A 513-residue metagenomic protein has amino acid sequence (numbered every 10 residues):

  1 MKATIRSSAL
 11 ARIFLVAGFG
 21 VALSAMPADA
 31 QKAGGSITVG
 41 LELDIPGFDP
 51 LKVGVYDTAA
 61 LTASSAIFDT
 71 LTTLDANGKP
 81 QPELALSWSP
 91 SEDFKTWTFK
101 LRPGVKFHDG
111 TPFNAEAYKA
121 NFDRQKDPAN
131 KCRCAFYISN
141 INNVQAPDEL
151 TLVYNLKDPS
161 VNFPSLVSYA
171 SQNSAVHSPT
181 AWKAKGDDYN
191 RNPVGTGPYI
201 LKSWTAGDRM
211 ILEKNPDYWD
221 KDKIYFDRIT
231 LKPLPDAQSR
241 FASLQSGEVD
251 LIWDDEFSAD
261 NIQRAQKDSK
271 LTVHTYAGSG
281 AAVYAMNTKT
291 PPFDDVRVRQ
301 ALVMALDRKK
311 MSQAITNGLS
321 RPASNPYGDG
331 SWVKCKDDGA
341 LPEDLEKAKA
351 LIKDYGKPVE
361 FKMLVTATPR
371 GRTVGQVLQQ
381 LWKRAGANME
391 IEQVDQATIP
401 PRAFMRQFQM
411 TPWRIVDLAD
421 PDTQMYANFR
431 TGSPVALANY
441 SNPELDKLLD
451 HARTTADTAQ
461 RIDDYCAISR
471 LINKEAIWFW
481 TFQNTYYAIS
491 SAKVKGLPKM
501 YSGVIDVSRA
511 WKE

Functional and structural regions predicted by a protein language model:
Q31-K32, K100, A135-A181, S203: Surface-exposed binding/hinge segments that line and control ligand-binding clefts or catalytic entry sites
G40-E92, D123, V194-T196: N-terminal lobe/hinge region of extracytoplasmic solute-binding protein
N77-K79, Y169-I224, R228, L345-E346 (+1 more regions): Gly/Pro-rich hinge or "lid" segments in bacterial periplasmic/extracellular proteins
A206, F257, S320, W332 (+4 more regions): Ligand/substrate-recognition segments at binding pockets and active sites
P216-N261, Q379-Q380, N388-E390: Ligand-site clamp/hinge motif
M304, N317, R321-L351, R370: Structural transition elements
L351, A488-E513: Long beta-strand-rich cores associated with HINT superfamily self-processing modules
N388-I399, Y426-A492: Extracytoplasmic/peripheral linker and loop segments enriched in polar/acidic and small residues with frequent Thr/Pro
